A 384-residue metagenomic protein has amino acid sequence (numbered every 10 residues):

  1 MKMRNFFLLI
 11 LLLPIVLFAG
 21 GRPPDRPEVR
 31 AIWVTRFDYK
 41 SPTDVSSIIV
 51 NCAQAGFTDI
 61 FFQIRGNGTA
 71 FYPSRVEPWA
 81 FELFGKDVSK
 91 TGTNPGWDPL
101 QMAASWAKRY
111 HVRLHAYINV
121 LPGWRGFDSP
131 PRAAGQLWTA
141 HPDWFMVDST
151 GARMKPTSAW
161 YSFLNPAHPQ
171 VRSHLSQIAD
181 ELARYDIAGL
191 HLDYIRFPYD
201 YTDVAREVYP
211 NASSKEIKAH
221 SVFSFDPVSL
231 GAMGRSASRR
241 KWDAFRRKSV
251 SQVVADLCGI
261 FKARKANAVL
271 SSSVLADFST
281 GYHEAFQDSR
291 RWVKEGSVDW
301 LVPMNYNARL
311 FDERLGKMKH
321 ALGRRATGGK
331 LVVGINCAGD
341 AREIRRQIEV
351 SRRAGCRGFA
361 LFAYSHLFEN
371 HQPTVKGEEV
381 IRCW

Functional and structural regions predicted by a protein language model:
D25-R30, Y39, L121-Y185: Active-site-adjacent "subsite" loops/lids of carbohydrate-active enzymes
A31-Y39, W79-G96, S158-S173, R239-S249 (+2 more regions): The substrate-binding groove and active-site-proximal loops of carbohydrate-active enzymes, especially glycoside
V45-A70, Y185-G189, S297-W300: Catalytic domains of carbohydrate-active enzymes, especially glycoside hydrolases
F57-N94: Aromatic-lined carbohydrate-binding/catalytic grooves of carbohydrate-active enzymes
Y72-F84, P122-K155, I195-M233: Aromatic- and acidic-residue-enriched segments that line the glycan-binding/catalytic groove of carbohydrate-active
R113-L121, H191-Y199, S236-A285, G329-D340: Aromatic-lined carbohydrate-recognition surfaces of secreted/lumenal glycan-active proteins
P122-G126, D200, R264-L310, R346 (+1 more regions): Substrate-binding cleft/loops of secretory-pathway carbohydrate-active enzymes
S297-R314, M318-A321, T327-W384: Substrate-binding cleft of secreted/luminal carbohydrate-active enzymes
